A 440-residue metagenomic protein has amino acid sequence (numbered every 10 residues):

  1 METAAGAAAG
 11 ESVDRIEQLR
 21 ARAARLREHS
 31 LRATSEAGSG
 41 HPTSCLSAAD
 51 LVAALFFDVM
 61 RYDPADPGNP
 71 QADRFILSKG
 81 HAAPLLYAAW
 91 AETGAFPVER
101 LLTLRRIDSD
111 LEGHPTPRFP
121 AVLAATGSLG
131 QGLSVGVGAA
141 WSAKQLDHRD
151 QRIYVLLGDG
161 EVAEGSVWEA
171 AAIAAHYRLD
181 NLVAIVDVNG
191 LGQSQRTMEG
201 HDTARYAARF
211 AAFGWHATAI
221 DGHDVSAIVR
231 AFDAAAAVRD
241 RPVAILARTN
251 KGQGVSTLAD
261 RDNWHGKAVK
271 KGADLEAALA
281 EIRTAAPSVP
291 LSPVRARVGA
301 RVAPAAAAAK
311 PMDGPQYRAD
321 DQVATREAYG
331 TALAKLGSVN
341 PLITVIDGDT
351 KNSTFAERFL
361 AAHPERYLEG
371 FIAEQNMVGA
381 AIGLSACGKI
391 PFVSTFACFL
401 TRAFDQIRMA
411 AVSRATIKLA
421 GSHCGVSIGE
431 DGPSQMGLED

Functional and structural regions predicted by a protein language model:
M1-Y154, A204, A219, E276 (+1 more regions): Thiamine diphosphate
Y62-G68, A72-R74, D110-V289, V294: Glycine-rich ThDP/TPP pyrophosphate-binding loop and its adjacent helix/strand module within ThDP-dependent enzymes
